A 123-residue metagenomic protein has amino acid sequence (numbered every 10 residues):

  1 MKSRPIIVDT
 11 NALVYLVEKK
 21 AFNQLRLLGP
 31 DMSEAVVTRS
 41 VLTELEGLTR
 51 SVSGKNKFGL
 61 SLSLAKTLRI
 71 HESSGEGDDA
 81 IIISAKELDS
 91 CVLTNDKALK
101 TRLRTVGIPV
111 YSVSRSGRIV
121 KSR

Functional and structural regions predicted by a protein language model:
M1-K19: Metal-dependent nucleic-acid phosphoesterase active-site entry motif
R4, S33-E34, K86-C91: Short active-site oxyanion
I7-V8, Q24-R50: PIN/NYN-family metal-dependent endoribonuclease catalytic core
A12-L13, V41, A98-L99: Alpha-helix capping/helix-boundary segments
A35-V37, G54, C91-T94, V110-S112: Short, hydrophobic beta-strand segments that form beta-sheet elements in well-ordered domains
R39-A80: PIN-domain endoribonuclease scaffold, especially VapC-family toxins
G75-C91, K97-V106: Acidic, metal-associated active-site segment
K100-R123: Acidic, PIN/NYN-like endoribonuclease modules and their adjacent C-terminal/linker elements
